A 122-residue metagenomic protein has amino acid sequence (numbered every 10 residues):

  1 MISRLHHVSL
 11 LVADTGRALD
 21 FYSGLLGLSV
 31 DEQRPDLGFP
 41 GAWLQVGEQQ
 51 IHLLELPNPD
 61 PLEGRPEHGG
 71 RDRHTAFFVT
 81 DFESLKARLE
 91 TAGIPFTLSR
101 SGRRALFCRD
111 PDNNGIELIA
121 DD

Functional and structural regions predicted by a protein language model:
M1-R17, R73-F77, D122: N-terminal beta-strand motif that seeds the catalytic metal site of vicinal oxygen chelate
I2-R4, E67-D72, S99-R100: Short glycine-enriched loop/turn motifs at secondary-structure junctions
S9-Q50: Core segments of cupin and vicinal oxygen chelate
D36, L56, I119-D121: Residue-level structural signal for beta-strand termini and adjacent loop
D36-P40, R71, S101-R104: Short acidic/glycine-enriched loop/turn segments that link adjacent beta-strands
G38-F39, P59-G64: A short, acidic/glycine-rich surface segment
H68-L89: Mid-chain, well-packed structural core segment of small domains
K86-D122: Vicinal oxygen chelate
